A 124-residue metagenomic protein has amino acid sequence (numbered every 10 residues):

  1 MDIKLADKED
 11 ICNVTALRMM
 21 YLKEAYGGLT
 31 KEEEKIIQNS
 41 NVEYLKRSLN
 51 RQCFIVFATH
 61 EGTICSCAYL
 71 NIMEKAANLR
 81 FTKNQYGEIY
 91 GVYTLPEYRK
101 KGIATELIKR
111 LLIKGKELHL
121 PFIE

Functional and structural regions predicted by a protein language model:
D2-A16: A short beta-loop-alpha structural element at the N-terminal edge of CoA-dependent acyl/N-acetyltransferase catalytic
L22-Y44: Conserved GNAT-fold acetyl-CoA-binding loop/helix
E43-V56: A short helix-loop-beta-strand connector motif used in the catalytic cores of GNAT acetyltransferases and, in some
F57, T63-I72, E88, Y93: Conserved beta-strand in the GNAT
M73-R80: A short, acidic/glycine-rich surface segment
R80-P96: Conserved acetyl-CoA binding element of GNAT-fold acetyltransferases
T94, K100-I113: Conserved acetyl-CoA-binding loop-helix of GNAT-fold acetyltransferases
I108, G115-E124: Conserved GNAT acetyl-CoA-binding A-motif
